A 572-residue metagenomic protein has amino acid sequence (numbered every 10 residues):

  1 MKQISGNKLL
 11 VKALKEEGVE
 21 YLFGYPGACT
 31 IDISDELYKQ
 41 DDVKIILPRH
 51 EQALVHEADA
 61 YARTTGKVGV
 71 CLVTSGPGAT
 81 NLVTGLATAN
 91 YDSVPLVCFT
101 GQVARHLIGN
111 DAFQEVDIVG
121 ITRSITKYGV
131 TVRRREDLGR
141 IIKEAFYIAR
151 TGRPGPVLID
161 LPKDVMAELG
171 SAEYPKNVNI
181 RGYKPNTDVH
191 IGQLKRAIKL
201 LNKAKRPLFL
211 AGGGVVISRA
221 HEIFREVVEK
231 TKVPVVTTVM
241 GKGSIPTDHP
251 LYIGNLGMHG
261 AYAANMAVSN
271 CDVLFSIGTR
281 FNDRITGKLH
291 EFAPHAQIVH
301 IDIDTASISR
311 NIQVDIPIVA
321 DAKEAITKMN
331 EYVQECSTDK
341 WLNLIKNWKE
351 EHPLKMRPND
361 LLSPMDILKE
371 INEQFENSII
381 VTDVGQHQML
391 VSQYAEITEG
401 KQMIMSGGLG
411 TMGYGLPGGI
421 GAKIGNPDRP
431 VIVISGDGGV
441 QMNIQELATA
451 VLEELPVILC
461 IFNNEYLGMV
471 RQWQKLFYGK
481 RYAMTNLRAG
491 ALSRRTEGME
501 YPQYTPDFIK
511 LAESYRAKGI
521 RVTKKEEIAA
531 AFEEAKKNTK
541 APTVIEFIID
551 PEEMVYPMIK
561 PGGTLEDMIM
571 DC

Functional and structural regions predicted by a protein language model:
M1-C336, E370-E373, P456-L459, F477-M484 (+2 more regions): N-terminal alpha/beta PP-like core and its mobile active-site loop of ThDP/TPP-dependent enzymes
N7-V11, K15-E20, Y25, I33-Y38 (+2 more regions): Active-site diphosphate/adenylate-binding microenvironment
T30, E51-H56, H387-M389, K524-I528: Short acidic loop-to-helix transition motifs that present clustered carboxylates
H50-E51, N110-D111, K184-I198, L256-G260 (+6 more regions): A general structural motif
L107, F113-Q114, S309-N311, P317-V319 (+2 more regions): Thiamine diphosphate
I125-Y128, N179-I180, K346-D360, A491-R495: Short glycine/proline- and acidic residue-enriched helix-loop micro-motifs that form flexible lids or anion-recognition
P154-V157, E335-W348, M356, V544: Flexible, glycine/charged-enriched surface loops at secondary-structure junctions
D160, V381-D383, E546: Short beta-strand segments
